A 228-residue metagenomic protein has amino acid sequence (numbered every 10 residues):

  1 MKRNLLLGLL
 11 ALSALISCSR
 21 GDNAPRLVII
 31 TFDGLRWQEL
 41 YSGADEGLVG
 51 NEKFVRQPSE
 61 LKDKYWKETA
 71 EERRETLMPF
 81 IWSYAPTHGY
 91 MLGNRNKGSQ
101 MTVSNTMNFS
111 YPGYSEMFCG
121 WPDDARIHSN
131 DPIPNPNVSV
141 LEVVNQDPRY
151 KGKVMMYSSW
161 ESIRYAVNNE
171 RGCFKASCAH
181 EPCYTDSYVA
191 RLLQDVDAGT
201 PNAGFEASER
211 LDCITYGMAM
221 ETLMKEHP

Functional and structural regions predicted by a protein language model:
M1-A24: Bacterial Sec-dependent N-terminal signal peptides
N23-V28, T87-G93, P148-V154, K225-P228: Loop/turn elements at helix/coil->beta-strand transitions in domains of secreted/extracellular proteins
P25-E39, V144, P228: Beta-strand elements within well-structured catalytic alpha/beta cores of enzymes that handle phosphate/sulfate esters
R26, L77, G113: Residues that flank catalytic or metal-binding motifs in active/ligand-binding sites
G34-R36, A44, W121, W160: A mature extracytoplasmic/lumenal domain signature
Q38-M107: Short, structured active-site-proximal loop/turn typified by the sulfatase FGly-forming signature C/S-X-P-X-R
N105-P228: His/Asp/Glu-rich, glycine-adjacent segments that coordinate divalent cations and/or stabilize oxyanion chemistry on
